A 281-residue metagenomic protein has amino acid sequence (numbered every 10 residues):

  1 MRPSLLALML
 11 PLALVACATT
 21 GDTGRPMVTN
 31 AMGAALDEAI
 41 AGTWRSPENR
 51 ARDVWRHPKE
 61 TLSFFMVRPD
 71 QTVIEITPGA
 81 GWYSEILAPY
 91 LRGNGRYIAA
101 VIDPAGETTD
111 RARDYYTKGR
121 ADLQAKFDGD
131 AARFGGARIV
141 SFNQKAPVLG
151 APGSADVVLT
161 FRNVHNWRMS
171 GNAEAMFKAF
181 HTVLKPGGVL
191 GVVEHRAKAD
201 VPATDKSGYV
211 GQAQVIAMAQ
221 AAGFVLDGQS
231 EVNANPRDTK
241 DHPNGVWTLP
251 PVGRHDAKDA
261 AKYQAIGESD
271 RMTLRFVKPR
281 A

Functional and structural regions predicted by a protein language model:
M32-P69, W82: Class I SAM-dependent methyltransferase Rossmann-like catalytic core, especially the SAM/SAH-binding loop
P69-G79: Conserved class I S-adenosyl-L-methionine
A88-P89, A173-P186: A short glycine-rich, Lys/Arg-flanked "PGG" loop and its adjoining helix->strand segment in the class I
I98-A100, G187-R196: Conserved beta-strand signature within the Rossmann-like core of class I S-adenosyl-L-methionine
A137, V148-V158: A short acidic, Gly/Pro-enriched loop at the edge of an enzyme's catalytic core that lines a small-molecule cofactor
S141-Q144, N166-A179: A short, conserved alpha-helix within the catalytic core of class I
Y263-A281: C-terminal lobe and adjacent flexible extensions of AdoMet/dcAdoMet transferase-like proteins
